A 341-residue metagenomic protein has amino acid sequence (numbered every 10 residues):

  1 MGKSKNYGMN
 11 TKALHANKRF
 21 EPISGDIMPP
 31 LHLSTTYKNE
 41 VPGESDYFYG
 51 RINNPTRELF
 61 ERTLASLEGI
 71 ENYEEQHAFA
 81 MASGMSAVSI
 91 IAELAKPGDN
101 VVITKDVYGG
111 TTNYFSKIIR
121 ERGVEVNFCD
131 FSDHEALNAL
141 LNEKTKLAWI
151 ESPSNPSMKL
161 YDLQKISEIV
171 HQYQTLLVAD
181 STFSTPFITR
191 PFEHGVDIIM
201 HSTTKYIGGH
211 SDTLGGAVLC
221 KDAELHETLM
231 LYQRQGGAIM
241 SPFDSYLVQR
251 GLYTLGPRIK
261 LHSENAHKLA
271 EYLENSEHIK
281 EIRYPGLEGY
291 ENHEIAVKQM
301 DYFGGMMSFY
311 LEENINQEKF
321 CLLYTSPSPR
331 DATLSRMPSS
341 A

Functional and structural regions predicted by a protein language model:
M1-N54, R62-T63: N-terminal "arm"/small-domain region of PLP-dependent enzymes with the aminotransferase-like
G2, Y73-H278, R283, E294: Conserved PLP-enzyme active-site core in the AAT-like
K18-F20, T35-K38, F183, K205 (+5 more regions): Glycine-rich beta-alpha junction loops
K38-P42, L225-H226, N314-Q317: Short, acidic Gly/Pro/Ser/Thr-rich loop/turn segments
L59-A78: Short, conserved turn/kink motifs that form compact alpha/beta structural patches or helix kinks used as
H267-L323: Conserved small-domain helix->loop->beta segment predominantly found in fold-type I
Y324-P329: Conserved small/polar residues in nucleotide/adenosyl-binding loops
R336-A341: Hydrophobic alpha-helical segments, chiefly the membrane-spanning helices and signal/signal-anchor peptides
